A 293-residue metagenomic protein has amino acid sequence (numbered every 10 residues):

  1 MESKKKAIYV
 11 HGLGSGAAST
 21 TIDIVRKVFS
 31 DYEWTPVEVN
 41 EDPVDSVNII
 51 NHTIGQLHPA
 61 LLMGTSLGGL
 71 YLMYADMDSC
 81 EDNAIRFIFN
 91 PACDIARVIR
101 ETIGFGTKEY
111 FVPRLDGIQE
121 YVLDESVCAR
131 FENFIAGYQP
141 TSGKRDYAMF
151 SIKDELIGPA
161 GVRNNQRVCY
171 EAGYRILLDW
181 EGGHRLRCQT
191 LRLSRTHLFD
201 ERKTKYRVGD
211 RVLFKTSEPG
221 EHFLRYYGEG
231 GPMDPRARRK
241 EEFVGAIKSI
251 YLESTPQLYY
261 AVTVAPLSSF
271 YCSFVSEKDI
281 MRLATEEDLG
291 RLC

Functional and structural regions predicted by a protein language model:
E2-L57, H184: Active-site catalytic motif of lipid deacylating hydrolases and related acyltransferases
M63-L72: Gly/Ala-rich beta-loop-alpha elbow adjacent to hydrolase catalytic centers
Y74-D78: Active-site signature of alpha/beta-hydrolase-fold catalytic machinery across serine- and Asp/Cys-nucleophile hydrolases
A84-D200: The alpha/beta-hydrolase serine catalytic core
K203-P232: Short coil-to-beta transition motif at edge beta-strands of beta-rich domains
H222-Y251: Short beta-strand-centered aromatic/proline hotspots
L252-C293: Intrinsically disordered, low-complexity, charged/polar segments
